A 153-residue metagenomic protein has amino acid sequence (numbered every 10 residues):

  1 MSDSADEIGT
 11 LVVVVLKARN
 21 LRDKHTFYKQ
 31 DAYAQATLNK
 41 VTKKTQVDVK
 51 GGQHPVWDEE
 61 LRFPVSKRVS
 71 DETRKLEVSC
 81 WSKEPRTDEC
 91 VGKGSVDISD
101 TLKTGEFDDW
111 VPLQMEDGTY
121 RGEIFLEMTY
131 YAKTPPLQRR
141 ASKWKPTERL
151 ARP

Functional and structural regions predicted by a protein language model:
M1-E7, L21-F27, S99-P153: Acidic, phospholipid-interacting surfaces centered on C2/C2-like domain membrane-binding loops and nearby beta-strands
E7, Y28-Q30, S70-R74, C90 (+1 more regions): Short loop/turn segments at connectors of secondary-structure elements within structured domains
I8-H54: Calcium-regulated, polybasic anionic-phospholipid
V13, A34, D58-L102, L126: Eukaryotic beta-sheet cores, primarily in C2 and C2-like/PH beta-sandwich modules
A18-L21, V41, K50-G52, R62 (+6 more regions): Conserved beta-strand elements of beta-rich interaction domains across eukaryotes, especially beta-propellers
V41-K43, E89-G94, D109, G122-I124: Short beta-strand segments
K43-V47, E60-F63, D108-P112: Short structured motifs
